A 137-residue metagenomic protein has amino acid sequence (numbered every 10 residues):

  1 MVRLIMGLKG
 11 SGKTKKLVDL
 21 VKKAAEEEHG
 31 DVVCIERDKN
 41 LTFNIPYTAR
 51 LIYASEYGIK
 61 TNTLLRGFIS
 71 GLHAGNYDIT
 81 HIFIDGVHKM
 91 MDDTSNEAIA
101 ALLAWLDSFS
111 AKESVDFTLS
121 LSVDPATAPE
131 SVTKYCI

Functional and structural regions predicted by a protein language model:
M1-H73, A128-E130: Conserved P-loop
G75-D78: N-terminal targeting/trafficking signals and adjacent low-complexity tails
I84-I137: Replace "adjacent to P-loop NTPase cores in ATP/GTP-dependent enzymes" with "adjacent to NTP-binding cores
